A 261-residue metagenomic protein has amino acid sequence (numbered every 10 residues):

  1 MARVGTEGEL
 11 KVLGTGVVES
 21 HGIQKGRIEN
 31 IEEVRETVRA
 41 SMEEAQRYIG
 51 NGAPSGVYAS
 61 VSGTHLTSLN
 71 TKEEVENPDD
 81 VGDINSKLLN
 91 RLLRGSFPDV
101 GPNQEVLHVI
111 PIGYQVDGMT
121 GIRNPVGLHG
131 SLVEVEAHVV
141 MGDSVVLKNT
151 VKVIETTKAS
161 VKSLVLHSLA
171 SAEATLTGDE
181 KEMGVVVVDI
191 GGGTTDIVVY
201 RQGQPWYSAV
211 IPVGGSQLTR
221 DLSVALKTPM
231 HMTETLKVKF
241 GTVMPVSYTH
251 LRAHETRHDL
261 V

Functional and structural regions predicted by a protein language model:
M1-A2, D196-V199: Short beta-strand scaffold segments in enzyme catalytic cores
R3-V187, Q204-W206, G215, L226-R252 (+1 more regions): Nucleotide/phosphate-binding catalytic cleft detector across ATP-hydrolyzing and phosphate-transferring enzymes
M183, G193-I197, L218: Extended, hydrophobic alpha-helical segments in both membrane/secreted and soluble proteins
G192, E255: Short, glycine/acidic-enriched loop or turn micro-motifs at the edges of active sites
